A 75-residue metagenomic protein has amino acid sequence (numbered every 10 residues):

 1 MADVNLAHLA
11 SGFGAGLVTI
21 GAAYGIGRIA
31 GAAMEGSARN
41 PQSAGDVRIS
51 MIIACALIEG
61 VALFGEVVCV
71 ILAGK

Functional and structural regions predicted by a protein language model:
M1-K75: Hydrophobic, small-residue-rich transmembrane alpha-helices and their short perimembrane loops in multi-pass membrane
